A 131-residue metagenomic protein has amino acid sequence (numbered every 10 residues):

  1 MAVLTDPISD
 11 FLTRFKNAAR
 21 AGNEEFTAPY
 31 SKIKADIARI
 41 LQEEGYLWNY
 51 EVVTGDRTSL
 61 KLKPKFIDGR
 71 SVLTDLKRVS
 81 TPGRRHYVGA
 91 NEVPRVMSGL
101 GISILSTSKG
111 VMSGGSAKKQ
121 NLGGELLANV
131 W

Functional and structural regions predicted by a protein language model:
M1-W131: Core subunits and conserved enzymes of cellular information-processing and envelope-translocation systems across
